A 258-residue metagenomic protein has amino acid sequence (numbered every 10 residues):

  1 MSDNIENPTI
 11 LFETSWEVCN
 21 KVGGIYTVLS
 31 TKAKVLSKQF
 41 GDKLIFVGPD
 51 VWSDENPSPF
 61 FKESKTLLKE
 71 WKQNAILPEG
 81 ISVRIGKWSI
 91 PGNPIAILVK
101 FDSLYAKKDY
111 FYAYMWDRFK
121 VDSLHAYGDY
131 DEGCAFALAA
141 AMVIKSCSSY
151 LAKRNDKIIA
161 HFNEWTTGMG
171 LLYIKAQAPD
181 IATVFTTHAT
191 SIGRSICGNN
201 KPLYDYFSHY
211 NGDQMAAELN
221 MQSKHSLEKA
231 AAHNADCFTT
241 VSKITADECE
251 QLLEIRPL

Functional and structural regions predicted by a protein language model:
M1-L258: Catalytic cores of nucleotide-sugar-dependent glycosyltransferases that transfer UDP/GDP/TDP-activated
